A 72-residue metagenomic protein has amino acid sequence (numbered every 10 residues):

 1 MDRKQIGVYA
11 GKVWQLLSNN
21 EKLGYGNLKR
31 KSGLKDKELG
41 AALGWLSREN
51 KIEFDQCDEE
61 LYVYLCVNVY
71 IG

Functional and structural regions predicted by a protein language model:
R3, K22, G33-D36: Alpha-helix boundary/capping and short turn/kink residues
R3-A10, G24, Q56-G72: Short, cationic-aromatic polyanion-contact patches
A10-L17: Hydrophobic residues on short alpha-helical segments
N19-K31: Short acidic, hydrophobic short linear motifs in intrinsically disordered regions
L28, G40, C57-D58: Short loop/turn and capping residues at structural boundaries
L34-W45: Short amphipathic alpha-helical interaction segments
S47-C57: A short, conserved structural fragment
